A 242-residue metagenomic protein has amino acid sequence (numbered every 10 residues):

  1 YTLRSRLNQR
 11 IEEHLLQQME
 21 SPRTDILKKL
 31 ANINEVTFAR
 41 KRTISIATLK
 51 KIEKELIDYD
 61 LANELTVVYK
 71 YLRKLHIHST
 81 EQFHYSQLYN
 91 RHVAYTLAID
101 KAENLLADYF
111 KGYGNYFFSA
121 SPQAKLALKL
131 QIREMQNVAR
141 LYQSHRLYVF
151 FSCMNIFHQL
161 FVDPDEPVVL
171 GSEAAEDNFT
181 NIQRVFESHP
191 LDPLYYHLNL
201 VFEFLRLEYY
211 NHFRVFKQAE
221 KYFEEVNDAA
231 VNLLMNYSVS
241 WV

Functional and structural regions predicted by a protein language model:
Y1-V149: Flexible inter-repeat linkers and adjacent short helices within tandem amphipathic alpha-helical repeat scaffolds
T2-L3, Q18-P22, S121-Q131, V169-E176 (+2 more regions): Short charge-dense sequence patches
N32-F38, K70-H78, D108-P122, F150-G171 (+2 more regions): Tandem amphipathic alpha-helical repeat scaffolds
R42-T43, A62, Q82, D165-S172 (+1 more regions): TPR-repeat structural position
K50-I57, N90-L97, I132-L141, E176-L191 (+1 more regions): Amphipathic alpha-helical segments of tetratricopeptide repeats
D60-T66, K101-D108, Y142-S152, S188-E203 (+1 more regions): Alpha-solenoid helical repeat architecture
N104, P122, E134, Q143-S144 (+4 more regions): Intrinsically disordered, low-complexity tails and linkers flanking structured cores
S172-Q183, H197-L207, F216-E224, S238-V242: Conserved mid-sequence domains
